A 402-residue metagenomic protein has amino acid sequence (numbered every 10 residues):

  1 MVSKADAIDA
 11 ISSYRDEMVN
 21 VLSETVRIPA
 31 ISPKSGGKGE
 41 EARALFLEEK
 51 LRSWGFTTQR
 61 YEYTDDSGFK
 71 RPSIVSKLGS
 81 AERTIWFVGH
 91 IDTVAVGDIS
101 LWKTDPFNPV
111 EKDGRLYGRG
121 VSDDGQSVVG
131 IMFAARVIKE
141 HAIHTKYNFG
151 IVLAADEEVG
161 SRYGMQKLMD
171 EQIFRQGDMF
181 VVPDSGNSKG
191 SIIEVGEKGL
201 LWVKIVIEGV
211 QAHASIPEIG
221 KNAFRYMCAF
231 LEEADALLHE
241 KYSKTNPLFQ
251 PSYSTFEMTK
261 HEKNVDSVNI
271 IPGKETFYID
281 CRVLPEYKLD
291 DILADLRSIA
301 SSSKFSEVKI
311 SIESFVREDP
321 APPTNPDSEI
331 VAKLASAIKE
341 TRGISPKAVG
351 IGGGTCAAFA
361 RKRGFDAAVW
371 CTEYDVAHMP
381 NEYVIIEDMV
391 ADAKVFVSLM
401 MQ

Functional and structural regions predicted by a protein language model:
M1-D6, S13, S185-G190, V195 (+1 more regions): Metal-dependent amide/peptide-bond hydrolase catalytic core, centered on the "pita-bread" metallohydrolase fold
V2-R119, E140-T145: Acidic/His- and Gly-rich active-site-bordering loop/insert found across diverse amide/peptide-bond hydrolases
W54, H141-T145, I173-F174, S302-E307 (+1 more regions): Short helix-capping segments at alpha-helix termini
V88-H90, V152-A154, V181-D184, E208 (+1 more regions): Short beta-strand segments
K112-G114, A135-G150, A234-K244: Phosphate-handling active-site elements
G114-V129, H213: Glycine/serine-rich anion-binding loops at beta->alpha junctions that coordinate negatively charged ligand groups
D124-G196: Acidic/histidine-rich catalytic neighborhood of metal-dependent amide-processing enzymes
